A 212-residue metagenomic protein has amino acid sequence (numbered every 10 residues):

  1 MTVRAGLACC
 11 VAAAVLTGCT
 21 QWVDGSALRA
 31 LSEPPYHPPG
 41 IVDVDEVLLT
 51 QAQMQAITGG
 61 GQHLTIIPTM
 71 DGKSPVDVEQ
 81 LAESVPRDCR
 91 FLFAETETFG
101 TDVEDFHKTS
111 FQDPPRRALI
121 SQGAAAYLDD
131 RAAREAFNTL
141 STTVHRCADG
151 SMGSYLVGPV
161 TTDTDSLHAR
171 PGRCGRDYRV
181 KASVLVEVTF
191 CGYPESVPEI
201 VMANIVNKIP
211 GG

Functional and structural regions predicted by a protein language model:
M1-V11: N-terminal export and membrane-targeting signals
V15-G18: C-terminal motif of bacterial Sec signal peptides marking the signal peptidase cleavage site
T20-D105, V201, V206: N-terminal "mature-domain start" segment
G25, E95, M152-Y155, V180: Secreted/processed peptides and extracellular or luminal domains of membrane proteins
V103-R134: A short acidic-to-branched-hydrophobic micro-motif
S121-G123, R179-G192: Short, well-ordered beta-strand elements
R131-D177: Short Gly/Thr-rich strand-loop-strand
E187-G212: Surface-exposed amphipathic alpha-helical segments
